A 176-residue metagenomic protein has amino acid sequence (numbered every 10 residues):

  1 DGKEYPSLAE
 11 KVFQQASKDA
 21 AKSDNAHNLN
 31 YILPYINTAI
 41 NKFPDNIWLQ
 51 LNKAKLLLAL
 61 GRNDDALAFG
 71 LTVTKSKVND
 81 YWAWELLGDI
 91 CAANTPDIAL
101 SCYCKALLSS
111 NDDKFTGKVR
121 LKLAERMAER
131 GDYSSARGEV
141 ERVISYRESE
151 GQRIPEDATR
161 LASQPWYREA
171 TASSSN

Functional and structural regions predicted by a protein language model:
D1, A20-P34, K55-D65, A92-S101: Helix-turn-helix repeat elements of alpha-solenoid scaffolds
D1-S23, K42-K55, N79-D89, G117-E125 (+1 more regions): Amphipathic alpha-helical repeat scaffolds of TPR domains
G2-V12, L33, A39-N41, K55-T72: Extended, charge- and Ser/Thr-rich helical segments
N30-L33, I40, L67, T74 (+3 more regions): Tetratricopeptide repeat
P44, K77-V78, N111-K114, E148: Short coil turns that delineate tetratricopeptide repeat
L67, K77-L86, L100-Y103: Extended, charged alpha-helical interaction scaffolds
Y103-S109, M127-Q152: TPR/TPR-like (Sel1-like) alpha-helical repeat modules
Y146-N176: Charged, low-complexity interaction regions that mediate assembly/partner binding in large macromolecular machines
